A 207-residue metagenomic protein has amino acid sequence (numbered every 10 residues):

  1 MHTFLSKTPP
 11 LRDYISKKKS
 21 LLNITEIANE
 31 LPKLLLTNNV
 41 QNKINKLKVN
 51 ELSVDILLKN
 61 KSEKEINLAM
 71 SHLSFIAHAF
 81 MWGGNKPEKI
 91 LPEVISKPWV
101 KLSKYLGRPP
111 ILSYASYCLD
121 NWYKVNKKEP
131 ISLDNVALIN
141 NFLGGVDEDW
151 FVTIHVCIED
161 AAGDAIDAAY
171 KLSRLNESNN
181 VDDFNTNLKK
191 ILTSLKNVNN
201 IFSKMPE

Functional and structural regions predicted by a protein language model:
M1-L35: Intrinsically disordered, low-structural-confidence terminal and linker regions
L35-K46: Charge-rich, low-complexity segments
K46-I139: Long, charged all-alpha helical bundle/coiled-coil segments in cytosolic proteins
L57-E65, V146-C157, N180-K190: Non-transmembrane, amphipathic alpha-helical segments
G84, A169, S173-N180, N199-P206: Long, hydrophobic, amphipathic alpha-helical segments used as structural scaffolds
D134-V152, A168-L175, N179, T186: Short, charged/polar, low-complexity loop and linker segments that flank or interrupt alpha-helical bundles
H155-A169, L195: Hydrophobic faces of stable alpha-helices that mediate helix-helix packing
N185-E207: Extended amphipathic alpha-helical segments with heptad-repeat/coiled-coil character used for oligomerization, fusion
